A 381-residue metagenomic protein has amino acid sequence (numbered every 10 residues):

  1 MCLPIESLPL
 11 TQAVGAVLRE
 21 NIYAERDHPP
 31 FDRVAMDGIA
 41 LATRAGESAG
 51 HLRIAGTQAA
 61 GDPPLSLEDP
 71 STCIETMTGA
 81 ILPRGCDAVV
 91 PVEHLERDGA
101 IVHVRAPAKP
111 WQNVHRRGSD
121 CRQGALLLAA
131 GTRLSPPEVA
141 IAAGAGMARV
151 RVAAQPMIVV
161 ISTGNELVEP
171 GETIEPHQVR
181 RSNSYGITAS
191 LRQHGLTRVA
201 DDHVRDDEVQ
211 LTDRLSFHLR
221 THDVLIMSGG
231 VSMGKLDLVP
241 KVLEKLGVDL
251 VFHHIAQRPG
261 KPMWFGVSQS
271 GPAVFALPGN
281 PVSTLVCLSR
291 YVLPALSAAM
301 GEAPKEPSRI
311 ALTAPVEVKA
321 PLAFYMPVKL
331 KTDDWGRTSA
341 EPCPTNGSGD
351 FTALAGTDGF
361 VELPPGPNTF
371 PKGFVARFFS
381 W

Functional and structural regions predicted by a protein language model:
M1-L52: Intrinsically disordered, low-complexity, positively charged segments
I5-Q12, R26, M36, A49 (+20 more regions): Conserved active-site and cofactor/substrate-binding residues in soluble primary-metabolism enzymes
E6-T11, G15, E20, G61 (+3 more regions): Flexible glycine/proline-rich
V14, A55, V92, P240-L243: Conserved protein kinase catalytic domain
I22, I39-D202, S339-A340, P344-T345 (+2 more regions): Short, glycine/charged-enriched hinge/interface segments at domain edges or termini
D32-V34, A45-E47, P64-D69, L82-R84 (+13 more regions): Solvent-exposed alpha-helices and their adjacent loops that cap or buttress functional pockets in soluble metabolic
V34-A35, T76, Q257, L277: Short conserved micro-motifs on helix faces and helix-strand junctions that flank and scaffold key functional residues
A148-L277, P281-V286: Helix-rich terminal scaffold detector
